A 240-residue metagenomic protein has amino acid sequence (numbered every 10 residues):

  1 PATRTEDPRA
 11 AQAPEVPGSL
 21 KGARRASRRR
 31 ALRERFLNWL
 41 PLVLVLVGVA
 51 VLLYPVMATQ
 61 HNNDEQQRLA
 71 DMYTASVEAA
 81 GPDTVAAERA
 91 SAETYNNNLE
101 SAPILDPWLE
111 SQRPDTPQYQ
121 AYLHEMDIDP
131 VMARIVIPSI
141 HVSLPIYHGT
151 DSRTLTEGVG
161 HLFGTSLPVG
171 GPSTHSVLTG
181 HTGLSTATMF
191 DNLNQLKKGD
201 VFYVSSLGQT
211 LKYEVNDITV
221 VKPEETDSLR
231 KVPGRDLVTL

Functional and structural regions predicted by a protein language model:
P1-R35: Terminal targeting segments of Actinobacterial cell-envelope proteins
L32-Q209, Y213-L240: Solvent-exposed, non-transmembrane regions of membrane-associated and secreted proteins
